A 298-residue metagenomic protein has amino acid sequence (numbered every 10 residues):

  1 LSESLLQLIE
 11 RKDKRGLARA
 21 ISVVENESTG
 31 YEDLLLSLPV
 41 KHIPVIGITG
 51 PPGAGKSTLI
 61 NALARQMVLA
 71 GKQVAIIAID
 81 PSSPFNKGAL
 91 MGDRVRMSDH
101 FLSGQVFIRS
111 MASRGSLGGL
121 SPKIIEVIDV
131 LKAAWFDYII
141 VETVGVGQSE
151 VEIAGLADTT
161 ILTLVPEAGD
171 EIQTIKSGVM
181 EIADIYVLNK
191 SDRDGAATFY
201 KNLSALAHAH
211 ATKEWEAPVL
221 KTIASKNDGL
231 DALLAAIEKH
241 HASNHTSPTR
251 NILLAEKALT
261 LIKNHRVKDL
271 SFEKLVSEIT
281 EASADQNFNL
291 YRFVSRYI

Functional and structural regions predicted by a protein language model:
E3-I46, P51-A54, L63-S149, T159: Nucleotide-state-sensitive switch-loop elements of NTP-binding domains
L17, K221, D231-I298: Long, well-ordered amphipathic alpha-helical subdomains in the mid-to-C-terminal portions of large enzyme subunits
G55, L59, G229: Conserved glycine(s) of the Walker
P81-P84, S113-R114, G145-G147, P166-D170 (+2 more regions): Conserved nucleotide-binding/hydrolysis micro-motifs of P-loop NTPases
L90, V127, E152, L156 (+4 more regions): Alpha-helical scaffold elements adjacent to nucleotide-binding pockets in ATP/GTP-utilizing enzyme cores
L120, G147-I153, E171-T174, G195-Y200: Conserved ATPase-coupling elements of RecA-like P-loop NTPase cores
D129, A133-F136, S149-E167, S177-G178 (+1 more regions): Inter-motif core of Ras-like GTPase G domains
I185, S191-H241: Canonical P-loop GTPase G-domain recognition
